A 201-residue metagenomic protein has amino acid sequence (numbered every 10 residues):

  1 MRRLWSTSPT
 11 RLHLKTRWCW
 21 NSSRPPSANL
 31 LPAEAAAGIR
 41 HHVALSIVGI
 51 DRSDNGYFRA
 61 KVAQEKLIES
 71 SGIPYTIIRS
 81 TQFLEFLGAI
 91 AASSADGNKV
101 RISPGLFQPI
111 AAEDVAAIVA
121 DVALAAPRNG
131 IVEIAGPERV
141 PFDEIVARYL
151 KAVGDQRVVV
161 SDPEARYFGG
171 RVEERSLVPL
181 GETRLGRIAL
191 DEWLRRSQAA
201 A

Functional and structural regions predicted by a protein language model:
M1-A37, I47-S53: NAD(P)H-binding glycine-rich loop region in Rossmannoid oxidoreductase-like domains and their noncatalytic homologs
M1-L4, D121, K151, R196-A199: Residues within well-ordered alpha-helical secondary structure of globular protein domains
S8-P9, H42-I47, I78-S80: SDR active-site strand-loop-helix element
K15-C19, P104-F107, E182-L185: Pocket-edge positions in alpha/beta enzyme catalytic cores
S22, P26, A60, L185: Soluble or luminal CAZymes and related metallo-dependent hydrolases
L31, A112-A120, R187-L194: Short, amphipathic alpha-helical "lid/cap" segments that border enzyme active or binding sites
A35-R40, D51-V158, D162-F168, E174-R175 (+1 more regions): Oxidoreductase cofactor-interface core, primarily capturing Rossmann-like NAD(P)-dependent enzymes
R175, L180-A201: Amphipathic terminal alpha-helices
